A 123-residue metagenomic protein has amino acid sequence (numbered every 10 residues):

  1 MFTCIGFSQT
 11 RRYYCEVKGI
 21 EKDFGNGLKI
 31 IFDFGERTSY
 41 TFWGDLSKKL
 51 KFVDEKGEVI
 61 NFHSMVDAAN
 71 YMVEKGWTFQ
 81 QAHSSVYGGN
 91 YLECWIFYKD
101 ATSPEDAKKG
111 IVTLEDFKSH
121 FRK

Functional and structural regions predicted by a protein language model:
C4-K123: Terminus-proximal functional modules
